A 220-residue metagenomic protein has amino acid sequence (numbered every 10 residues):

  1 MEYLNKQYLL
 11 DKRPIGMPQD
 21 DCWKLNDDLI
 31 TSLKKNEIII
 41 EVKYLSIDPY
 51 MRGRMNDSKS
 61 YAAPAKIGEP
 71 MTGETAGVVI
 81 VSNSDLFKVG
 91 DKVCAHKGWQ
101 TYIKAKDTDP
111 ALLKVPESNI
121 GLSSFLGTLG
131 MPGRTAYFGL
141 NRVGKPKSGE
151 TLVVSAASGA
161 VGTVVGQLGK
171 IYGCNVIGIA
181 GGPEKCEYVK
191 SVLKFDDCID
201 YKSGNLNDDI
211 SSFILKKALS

Functional and structural regions predicted by a protein language model:
Q7, E150-L152, C174: Conserved hydrophobic helix-helix packing surfaces used for dimerization/oligomerization
P14-D20, P49-Y50: Short N-terminal binding/cap micro-motifs at the start of the first secondary-structure element
P18-L29, S58: Short glycine/threonine/proline-enriched tight-turn/helix- or strand-capping micro-motif at secondary-structure
I30-I47, M55-W99: Glycine-rich beta-strand-centered segment in the early N-terminal region that forms part of a ligand/cofactor-binding
G73-V78, V89-A156: NAD(P)H dinucleotide-binding glycine-rich loop of Rossmann-like/cofactor-binding domains, especially the beta1-alpha1
A136, G166, K170: Gly/Ala-rich phosphate-binding loop of Rossmann-like dinucleotide-binding domains, activating on the conserved
G162-T163: N-terminal Rossmann-fold NAD(P) dinucleotide-binding loop
K170-S220: Adenosine-nucleotide cofactor-binding segment
